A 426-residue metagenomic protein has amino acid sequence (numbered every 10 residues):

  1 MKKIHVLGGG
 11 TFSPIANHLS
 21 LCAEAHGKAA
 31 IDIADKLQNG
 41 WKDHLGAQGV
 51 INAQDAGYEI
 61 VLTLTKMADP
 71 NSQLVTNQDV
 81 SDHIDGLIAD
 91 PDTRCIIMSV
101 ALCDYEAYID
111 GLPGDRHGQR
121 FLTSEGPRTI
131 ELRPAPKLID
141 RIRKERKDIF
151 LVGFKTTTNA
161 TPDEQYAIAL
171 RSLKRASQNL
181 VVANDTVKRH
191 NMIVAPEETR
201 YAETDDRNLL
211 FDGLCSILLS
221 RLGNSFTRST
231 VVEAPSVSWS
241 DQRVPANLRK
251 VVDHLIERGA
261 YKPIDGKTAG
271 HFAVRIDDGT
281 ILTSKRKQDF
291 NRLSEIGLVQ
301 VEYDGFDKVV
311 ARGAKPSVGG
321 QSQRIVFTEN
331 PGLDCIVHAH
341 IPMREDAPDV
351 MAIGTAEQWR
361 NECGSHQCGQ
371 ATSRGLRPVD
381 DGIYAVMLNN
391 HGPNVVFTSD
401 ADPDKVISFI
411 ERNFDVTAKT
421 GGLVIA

Functional and structural regions predicted by a protein language model:
M1-L222: A cross-family phosphate/adenosyl-ligand binding-site feature
N224-A426: Glycine-rich flexible loops
